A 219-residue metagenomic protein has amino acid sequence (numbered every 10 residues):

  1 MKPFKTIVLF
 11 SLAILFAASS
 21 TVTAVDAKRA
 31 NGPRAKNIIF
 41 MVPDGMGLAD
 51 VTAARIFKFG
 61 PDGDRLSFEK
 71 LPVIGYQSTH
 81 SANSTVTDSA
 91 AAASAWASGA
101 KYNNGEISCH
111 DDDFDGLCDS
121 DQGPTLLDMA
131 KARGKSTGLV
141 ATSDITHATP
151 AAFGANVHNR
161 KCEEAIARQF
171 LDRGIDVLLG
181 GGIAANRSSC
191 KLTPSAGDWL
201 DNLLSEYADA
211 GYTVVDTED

Functional and structural regions predicted by a protein language model:
M1-V8: Bacterial N-terminal signal peptides that target proteins for export
L9-A18: Bacterial N-terminal signal peptides
S11, V22-V25: Cleavable N-terminal signal peptides
V25-D219: N-terminal catalytic scaffold of extracellular/periplasmic and nuclease hydrolases that process anionic headgroups
